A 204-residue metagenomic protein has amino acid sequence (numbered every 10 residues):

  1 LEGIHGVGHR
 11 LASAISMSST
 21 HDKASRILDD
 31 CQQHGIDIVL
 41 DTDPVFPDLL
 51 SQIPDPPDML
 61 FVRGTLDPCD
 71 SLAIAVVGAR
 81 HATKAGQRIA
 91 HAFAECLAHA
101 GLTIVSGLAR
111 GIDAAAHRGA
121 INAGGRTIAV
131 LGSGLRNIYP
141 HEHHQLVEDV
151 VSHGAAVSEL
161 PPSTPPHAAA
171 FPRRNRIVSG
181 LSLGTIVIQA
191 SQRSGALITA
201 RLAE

Functional and structural regions predicted by a protein language model:
L1-V45: Short, small/acidic-rich helices and loops at N termini and domain boundaries of DNA replication/processing enzymes
Q32, L40-E204: Glycine-biased, small-residue-rich flexible motifs in mid-sequence functional cores and linkers
